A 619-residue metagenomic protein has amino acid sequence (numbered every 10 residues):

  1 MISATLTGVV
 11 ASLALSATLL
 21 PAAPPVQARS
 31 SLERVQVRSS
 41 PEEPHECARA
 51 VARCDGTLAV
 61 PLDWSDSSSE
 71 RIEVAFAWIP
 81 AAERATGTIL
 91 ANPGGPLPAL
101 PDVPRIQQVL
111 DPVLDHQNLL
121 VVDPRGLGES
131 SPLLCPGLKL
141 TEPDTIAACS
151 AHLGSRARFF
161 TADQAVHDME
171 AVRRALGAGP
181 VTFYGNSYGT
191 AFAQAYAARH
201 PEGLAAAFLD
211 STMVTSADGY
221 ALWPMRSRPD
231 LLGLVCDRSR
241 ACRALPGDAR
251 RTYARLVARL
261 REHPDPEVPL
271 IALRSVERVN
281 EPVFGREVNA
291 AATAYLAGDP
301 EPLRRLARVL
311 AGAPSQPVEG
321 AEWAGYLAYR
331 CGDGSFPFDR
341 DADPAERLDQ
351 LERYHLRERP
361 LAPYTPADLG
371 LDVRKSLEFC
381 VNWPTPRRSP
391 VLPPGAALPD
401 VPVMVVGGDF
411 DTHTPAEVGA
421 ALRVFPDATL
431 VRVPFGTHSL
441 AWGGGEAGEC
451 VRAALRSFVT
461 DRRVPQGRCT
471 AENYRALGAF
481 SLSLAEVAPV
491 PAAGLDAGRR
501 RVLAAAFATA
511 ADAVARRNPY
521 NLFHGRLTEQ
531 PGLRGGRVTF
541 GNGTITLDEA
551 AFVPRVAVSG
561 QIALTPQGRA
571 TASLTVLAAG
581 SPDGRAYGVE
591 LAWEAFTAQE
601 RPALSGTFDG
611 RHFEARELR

Functional and structural regions predicted by a protein language model:
M1-A28: Secretory targeting and sorting signals
E70-I146, D409, A420: N-terminal cap/lid subdomain of alpha/beta-hydrolase-fold enzymes
L140, A193, A197-R255, N289-E319 (+1 more regions): A catalytic-pocket lid/entrance helix-loop region that shapes and gates access to the active site across common
H152-S155, D163-P180: Conserved acidic catalytic loop of the alpha/beta-hydrolase fold
R250-L398, V464, R475-G478, L482-R601: Alpha/beta-hydrolase fold active-site neighborhood
P399, M404-G407: Short beta-strand/loop motif that positions the catalytic acidic residue of the alpha/beta-hydrolase fold
T412-E417: Conserved alpha/beta-hydrolase "acid-adjacent" motif
P434-R499: Catalytic active-site module of serine/aspartate enzymes centered on a nucleophile-bearing elbow/loop
